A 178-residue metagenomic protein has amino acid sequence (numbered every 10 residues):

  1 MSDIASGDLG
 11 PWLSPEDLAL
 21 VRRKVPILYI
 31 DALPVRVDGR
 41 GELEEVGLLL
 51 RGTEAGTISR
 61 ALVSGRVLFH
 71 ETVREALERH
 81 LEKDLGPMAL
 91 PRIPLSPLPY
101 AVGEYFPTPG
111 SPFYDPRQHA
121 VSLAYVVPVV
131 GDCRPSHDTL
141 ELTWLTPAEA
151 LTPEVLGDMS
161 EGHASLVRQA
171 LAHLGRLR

Functional and structural regions predicted by a protein language model:
M1-G39, Y114-D115: Acidic, metal-coordinating catalytic segment for phosphate/diphosphate chemistry, firing primarily on the Nudix
P26, V73, H163: Hydrophobic (often cysteine-bearing) scaffold residues that line and stabilize catalytic clefts of nucleotide/cofactor
L28-I30, E44, V121-L123, L140: Change "...and in nucleic-acid phosphodiester-cleaving endonucleases..." to "...and in nucleic-acid processing enzymes
A32, L77, Y125-V127: A structural signal for short, well-ordered beta-strand segments
P34-R36, L50, V129: Residue-level signal for short segments within beta-strands and strand-turn junctions of well-structured beta-sheet
G41-L90: Conserved Nudix-box catalytic region and its N-terminal flanking loop in Nudix hydrolases and closely related
A55-R60, Q118, A124-R178: Nudix hydrolase/Nudix homology domain
G86-D132: Active-site segment of metal-dependent pyrophosphate-handling enzymes, primarily the Nudix hydrolase catalytic core
